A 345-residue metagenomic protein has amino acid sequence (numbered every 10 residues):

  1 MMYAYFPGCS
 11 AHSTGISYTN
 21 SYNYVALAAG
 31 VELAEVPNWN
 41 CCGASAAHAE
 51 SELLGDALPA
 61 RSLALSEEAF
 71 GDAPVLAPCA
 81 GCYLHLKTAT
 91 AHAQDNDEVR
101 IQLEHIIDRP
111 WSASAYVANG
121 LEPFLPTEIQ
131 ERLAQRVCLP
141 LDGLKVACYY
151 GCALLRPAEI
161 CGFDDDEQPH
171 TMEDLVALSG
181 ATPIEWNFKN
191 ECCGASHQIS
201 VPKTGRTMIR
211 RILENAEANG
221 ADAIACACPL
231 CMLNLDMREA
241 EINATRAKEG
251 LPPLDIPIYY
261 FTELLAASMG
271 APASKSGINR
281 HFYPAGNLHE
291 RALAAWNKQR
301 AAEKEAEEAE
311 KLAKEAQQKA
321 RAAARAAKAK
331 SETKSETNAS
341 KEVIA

Functional and structural regions predicted by a protein language model:
M1-A345: Iron-sulfur cluster-binding electron-transfer modules in prokaryotic oxidoreductases
